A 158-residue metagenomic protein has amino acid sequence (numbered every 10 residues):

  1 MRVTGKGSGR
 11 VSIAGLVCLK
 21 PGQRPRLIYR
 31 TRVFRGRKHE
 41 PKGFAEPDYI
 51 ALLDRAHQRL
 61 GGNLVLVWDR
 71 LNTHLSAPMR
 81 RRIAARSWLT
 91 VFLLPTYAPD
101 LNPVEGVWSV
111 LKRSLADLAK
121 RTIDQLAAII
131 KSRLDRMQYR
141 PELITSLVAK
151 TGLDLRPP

Functional and structural regions predicted by a protein language model:
M1-P158: Short functional hotspots at interaction and active-site rims
